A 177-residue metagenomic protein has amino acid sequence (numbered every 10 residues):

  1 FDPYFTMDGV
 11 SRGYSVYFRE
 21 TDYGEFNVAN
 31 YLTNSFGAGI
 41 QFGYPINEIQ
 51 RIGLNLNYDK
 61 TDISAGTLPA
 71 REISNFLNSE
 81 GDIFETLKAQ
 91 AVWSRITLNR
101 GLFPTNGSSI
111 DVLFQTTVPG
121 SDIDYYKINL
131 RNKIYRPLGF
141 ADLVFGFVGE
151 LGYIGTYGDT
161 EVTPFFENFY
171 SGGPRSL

Functional and structural regions predicted by a protein language model:
F1-R100, S109: Gram-negative/organellar outer-membrane beta-barrel architecture
P69-L177: C-terminal outer-membrane beta-barrel translocator/porin domains of Gram-negative envelope proteins and their
